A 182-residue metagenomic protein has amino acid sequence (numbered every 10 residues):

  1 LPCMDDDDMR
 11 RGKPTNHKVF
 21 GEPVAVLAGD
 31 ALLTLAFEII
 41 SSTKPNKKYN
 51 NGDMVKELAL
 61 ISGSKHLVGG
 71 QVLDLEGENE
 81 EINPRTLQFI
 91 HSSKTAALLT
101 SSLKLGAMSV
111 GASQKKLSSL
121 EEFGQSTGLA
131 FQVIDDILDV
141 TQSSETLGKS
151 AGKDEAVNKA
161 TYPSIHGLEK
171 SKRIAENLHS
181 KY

Functional and structural regions predicted by a protein language model:
L1-Y182: Mg2+-dependent prenyl diphosphate-binding active-site environment of isoprenoid biosynthetic enzymes
